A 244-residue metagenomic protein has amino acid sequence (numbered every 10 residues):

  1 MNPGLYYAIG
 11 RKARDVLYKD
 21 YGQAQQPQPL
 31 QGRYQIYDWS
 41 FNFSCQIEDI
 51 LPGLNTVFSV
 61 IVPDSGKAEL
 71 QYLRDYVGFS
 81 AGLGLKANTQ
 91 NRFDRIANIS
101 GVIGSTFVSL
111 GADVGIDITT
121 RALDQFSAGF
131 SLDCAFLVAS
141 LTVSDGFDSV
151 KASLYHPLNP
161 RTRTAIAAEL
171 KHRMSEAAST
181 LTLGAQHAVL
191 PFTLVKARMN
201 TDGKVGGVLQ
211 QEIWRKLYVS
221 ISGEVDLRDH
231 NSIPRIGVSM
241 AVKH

Functional and structural regions predicted by a protein language model:
M1-I103, F107, A112-I116, A241-V242: Transmembrane beta-barrel domains of Gram-negative outer membranes and organellar outer membranes
W39-F41, D64-G66, F93-A97, T106 (+6 more regions): Residues that define the transmembrane beta-barrel architecture of outer-membrane proteins
F41-F43, L51-T56, Y76-A81, T106-A112 (+6 more regions): Repeated loop/turn-to-beta-strand initiation elements of outer-membrane beta-barrel proteins
F43-C45, A68-L70, I99, A128-F130 (+4 more regions): Membrane-embedded beta-strands of outer-membrane beta-barrel proteins, especially the hydrophobic/small aromatic
S44-Q46, V57-I61, Q71, S80-G84 (+9 more regions): Transmembrane beta-strands of outer-membrane beta-barrel proteins
I47-L51, V62, L73-Y76, I103-F107 (+8 more regions): Outer-membrane beta-barrel strand-turn architecture
V102-A188: Detector for outer-membrane/organellar transmembrane beta-barrel domains, recognizing the amphipathic beta-strand
L183, G207-L209, V219, G223 (+1 more regions): Outer-membrane beta-barrel "beta-signal"
